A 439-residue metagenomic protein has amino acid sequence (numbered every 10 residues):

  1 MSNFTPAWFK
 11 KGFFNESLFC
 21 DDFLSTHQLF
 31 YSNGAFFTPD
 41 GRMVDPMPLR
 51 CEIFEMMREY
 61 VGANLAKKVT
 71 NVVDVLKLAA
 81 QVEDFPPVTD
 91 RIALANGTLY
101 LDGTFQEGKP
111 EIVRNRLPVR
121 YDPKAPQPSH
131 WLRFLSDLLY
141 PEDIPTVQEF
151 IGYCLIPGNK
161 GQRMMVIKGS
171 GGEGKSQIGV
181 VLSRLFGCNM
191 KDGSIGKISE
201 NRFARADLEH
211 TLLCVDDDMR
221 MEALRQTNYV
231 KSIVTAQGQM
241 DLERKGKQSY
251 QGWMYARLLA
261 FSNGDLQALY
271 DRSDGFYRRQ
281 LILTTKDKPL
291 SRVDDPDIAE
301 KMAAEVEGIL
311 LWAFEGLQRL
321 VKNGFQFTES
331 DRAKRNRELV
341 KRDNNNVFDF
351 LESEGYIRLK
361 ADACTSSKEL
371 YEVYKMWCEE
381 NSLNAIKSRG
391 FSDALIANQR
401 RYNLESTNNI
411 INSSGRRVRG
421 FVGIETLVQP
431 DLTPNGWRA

Functional and structural regions predicted by a protein language model:
M1-H27, F37, R42-D45, Y121-D137 (+4 more regions): Replication-associated primase and helicase/ATPase modules
M1-S2, A35-N64: Short, small/acidic-rich helices and loops at N termini and domain boundaries of DNA replication/processing enzymes
W8-K11, L65-L99: Extended, Lys/Arg-enriched charged tracts that mediate electrostatic binding to polyanionic substrates
L24-L49, F85, I92-L212, L281-T284 (+6 more regions): P-loop NTPase catalytic core of nucleic-acid-dependent motor ATPases
E52, M56, I178-V181, T211 (+3 more regions): Alpha-helical scaffold elements adjacent to nucleotide-binding pockets in ATP/GTP-utilizing enzyme cores
A66, T70, V88, F186-C188 (+8 more regions): Positively charged interface segments
A204-Y250: Conserved nucleotide-sensing/catalytic segment adjacent to the nucleotide-binding pocket in NTP-handling enzymes
A303-N345: Phosphate-handling catalytic cores of nucleic-acid transaction enzymes
